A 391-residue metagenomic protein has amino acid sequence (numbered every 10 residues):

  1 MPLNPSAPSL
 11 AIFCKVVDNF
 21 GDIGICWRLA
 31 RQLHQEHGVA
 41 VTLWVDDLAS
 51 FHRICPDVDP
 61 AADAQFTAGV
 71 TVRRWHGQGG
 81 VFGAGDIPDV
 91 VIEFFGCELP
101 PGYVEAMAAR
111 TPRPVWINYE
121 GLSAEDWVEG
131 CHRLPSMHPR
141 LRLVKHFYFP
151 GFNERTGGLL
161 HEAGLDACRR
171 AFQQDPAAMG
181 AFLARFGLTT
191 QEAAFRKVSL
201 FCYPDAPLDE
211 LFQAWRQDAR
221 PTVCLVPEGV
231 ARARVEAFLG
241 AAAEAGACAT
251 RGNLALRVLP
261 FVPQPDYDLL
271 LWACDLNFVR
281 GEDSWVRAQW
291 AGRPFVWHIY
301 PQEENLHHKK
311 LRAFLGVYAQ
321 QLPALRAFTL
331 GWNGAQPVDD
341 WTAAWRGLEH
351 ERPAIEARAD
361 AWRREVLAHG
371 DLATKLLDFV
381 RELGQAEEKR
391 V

Functional and structural regions predicted by a protein language model:
L3-N19: Nucleotide-activated donor-dependent transferases that construct or modify glycoconjugates
C14-G38, T42-R142, G229: Active-site and donor-binding regions of nucleotide-sugar-utilizing enzymes
W27-R31, F261-K310: A donor-sugar binding/catalytic signature common to diverse glycosyltransferases and related nucleotide-sugar
T111-V115, R220-P221, R293: A short helix->loop->beta-strand "cap" motif at the edges of active sites that frequently abuts
G121-D209: A nucleotide-sugar donor-handling region in carbohydrate enzymes
E162-G164, Q320-V391: C-terminal amphipathic helix plus adjacent low-complexity, charged tail appended to glycosyltransferase catalytic
T190-D268: Donor-nucleotide binding loops and adjacent catalytic segments primarily of GT-B fold Leloir glycosyltransferases
P294-Q336: Nucleotide-sugar donor-binding patch of glycosyltransferase catalytic domains
